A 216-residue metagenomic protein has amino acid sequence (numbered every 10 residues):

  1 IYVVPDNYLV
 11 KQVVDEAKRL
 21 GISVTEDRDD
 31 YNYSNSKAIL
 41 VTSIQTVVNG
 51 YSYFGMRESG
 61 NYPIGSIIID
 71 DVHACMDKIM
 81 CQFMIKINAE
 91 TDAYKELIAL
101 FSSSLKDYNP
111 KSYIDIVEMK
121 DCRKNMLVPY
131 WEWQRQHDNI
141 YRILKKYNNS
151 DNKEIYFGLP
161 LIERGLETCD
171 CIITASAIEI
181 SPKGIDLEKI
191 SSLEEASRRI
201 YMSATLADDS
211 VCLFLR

Functional and structural regions predicted by a protein language model:
I1-V24, T46-N49, D208-V211: Conserved Walker A/P-loop ATP-binding site and its immediately adjacent core in helicase/helicase-like ATPase domains
Y2, L40-T42, I67: Hydrophobic positions in the central parallel beta-sheet of the AAA+
D15-R19, F54-R57, C81-M84, F214-R216: Short, glycine/charged-enriched secondary-structure capping and boundary segments
E26-S36: Short acidic low-complexity segments
N32-S34, R57-N61, S191-E194: Conserved catalytic network of the ASCE P-loop NTPase/AAA+ motor domain
N35-S52: Conserved two-lobed SF2 helicase motor
N49, F54-G65: Phosphate-binding/switch loop-helix module in NTP-utilizing enzymes
P63-S66, D71-R216: Conserved coupling segment at the C-terminus of the helicase ATP-binding
